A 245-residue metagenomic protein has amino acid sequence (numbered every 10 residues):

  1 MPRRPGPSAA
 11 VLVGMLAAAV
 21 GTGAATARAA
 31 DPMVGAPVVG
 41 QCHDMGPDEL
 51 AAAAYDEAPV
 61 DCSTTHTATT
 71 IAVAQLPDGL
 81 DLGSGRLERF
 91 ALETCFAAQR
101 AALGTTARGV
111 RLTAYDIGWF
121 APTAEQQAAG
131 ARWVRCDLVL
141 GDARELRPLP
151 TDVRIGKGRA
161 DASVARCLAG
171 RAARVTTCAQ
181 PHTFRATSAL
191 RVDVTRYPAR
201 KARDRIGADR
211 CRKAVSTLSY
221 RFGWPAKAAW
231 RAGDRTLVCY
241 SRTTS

Functional and structural regions predicted by a protein language model:
P2-A30: Secretory targeting and sorting signals
R28-S245: Primary mode marks residue(s) on the alpha4-beta5-alpha5 output face of response regulator receiver
